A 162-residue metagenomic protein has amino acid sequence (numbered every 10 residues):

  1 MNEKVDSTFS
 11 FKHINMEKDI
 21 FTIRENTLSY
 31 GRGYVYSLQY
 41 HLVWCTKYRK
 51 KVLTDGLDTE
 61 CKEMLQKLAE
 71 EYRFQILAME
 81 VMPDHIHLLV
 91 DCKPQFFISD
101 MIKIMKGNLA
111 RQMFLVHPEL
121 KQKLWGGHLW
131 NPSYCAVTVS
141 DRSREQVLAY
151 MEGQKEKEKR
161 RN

Functional and structural regions predicted by a protein language model:
N2-N162: Basic nucleic-acid-binding interfaces
